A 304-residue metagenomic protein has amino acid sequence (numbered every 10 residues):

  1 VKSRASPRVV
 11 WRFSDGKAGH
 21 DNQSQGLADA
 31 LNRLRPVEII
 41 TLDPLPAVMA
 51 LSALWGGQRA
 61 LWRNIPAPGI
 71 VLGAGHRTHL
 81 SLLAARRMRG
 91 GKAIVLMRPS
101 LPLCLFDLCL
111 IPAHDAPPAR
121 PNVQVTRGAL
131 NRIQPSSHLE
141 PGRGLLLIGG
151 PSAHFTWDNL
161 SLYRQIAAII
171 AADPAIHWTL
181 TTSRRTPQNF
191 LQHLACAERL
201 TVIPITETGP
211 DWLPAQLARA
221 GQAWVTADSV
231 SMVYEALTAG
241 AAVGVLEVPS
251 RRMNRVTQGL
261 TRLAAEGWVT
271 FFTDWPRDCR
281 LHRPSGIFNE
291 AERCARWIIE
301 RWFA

Functional and structural regions predicted by a protein language model:
A5-W11: Extreme N-terminal starter segment of soluble prokaryotic enzymes
W11-F13, A129-Q188: Active-site donor-nucleotide binding/catalytic segment of nucleotide-sugar enzymes
R12-V125, N131: Active-site and donor-binding regions of nucleotide-sugar-utilizing enzymes
L103-N159, F272, P276-L281, F288: A nucleotide-sugar donor-handling region in carbohydrate enzymes
A175-G209: Catalytic donor nucleotide-activated moiety binding site of glycosyltransferases and closely related
T181, L260-A304: Leloir-type glycosyltransferase catalytic cores
A195-S231: Donor nucleotide-activated moiety binding/catalytic core segment of transferases that use nucleotide-activated donors
A218-A220, T238-A242: Conserved donor-binding/catalytic loop of nucleotide-activated donor transferases
